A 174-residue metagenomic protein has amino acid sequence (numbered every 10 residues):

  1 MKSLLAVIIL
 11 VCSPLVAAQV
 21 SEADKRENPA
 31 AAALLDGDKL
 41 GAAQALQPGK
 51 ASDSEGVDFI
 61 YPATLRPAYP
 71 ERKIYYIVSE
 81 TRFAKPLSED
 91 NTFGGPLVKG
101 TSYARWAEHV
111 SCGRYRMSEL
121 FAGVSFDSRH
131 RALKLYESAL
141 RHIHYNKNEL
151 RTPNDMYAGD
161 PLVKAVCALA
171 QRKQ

Functional and structural regions predicted by a protein language model:
M1-L4: Positively charged n-region of N-terminal signal peptides that target proteins for export
A6-I8: Sec-dependent N-terminal signal peptides
C12-A17: N-terminal signal peptide c-region/cleavage motif recognized by signal peptidases
Q19-Q174: N-terminal secretory-pathway/extracellular module detecting exported/lumenal segments and adjacent signal-anchor/first
